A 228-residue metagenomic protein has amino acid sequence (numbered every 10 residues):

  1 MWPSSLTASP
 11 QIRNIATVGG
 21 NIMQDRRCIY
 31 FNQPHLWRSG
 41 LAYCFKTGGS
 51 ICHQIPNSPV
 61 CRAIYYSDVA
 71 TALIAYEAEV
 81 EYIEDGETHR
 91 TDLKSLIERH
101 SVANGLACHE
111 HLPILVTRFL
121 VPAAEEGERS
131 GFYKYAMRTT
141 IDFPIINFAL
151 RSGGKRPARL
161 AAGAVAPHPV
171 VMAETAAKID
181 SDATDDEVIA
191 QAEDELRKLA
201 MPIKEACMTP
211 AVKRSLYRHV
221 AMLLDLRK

Functional and structural regions predicted by a protein language model:
M1-K228: C-terminal structural segment of proteins
